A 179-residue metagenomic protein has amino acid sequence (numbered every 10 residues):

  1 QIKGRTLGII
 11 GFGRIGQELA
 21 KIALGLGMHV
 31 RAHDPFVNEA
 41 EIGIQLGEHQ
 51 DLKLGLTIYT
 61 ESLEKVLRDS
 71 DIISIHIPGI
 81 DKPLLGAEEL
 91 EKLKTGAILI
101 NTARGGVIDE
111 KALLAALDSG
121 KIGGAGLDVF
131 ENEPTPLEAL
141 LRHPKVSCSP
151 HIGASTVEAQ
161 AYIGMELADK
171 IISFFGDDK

Functional and structural regions predicted by a protein language model:
Q1-E18: Glycine-rich NAD(P)-binding loop of Rossmann-like domains
R5, G27, D69-S70, G96-A97 (+1 more regions): Short, well-ordered alpha-helix to beta-strand connector turns
E18, I22, K170: Rossmann-fold NAD(P)-dependent oxidoreductase module
I22-A23, L93: Aromatic pocket-lining residues of Rossmann-like dinucleotide-binding sites
L26, A116, G120, K170 (+1 more regions): Change "in soluble alpha/beta enzymes" to "in soluble alpha/beta proteins
V30-H33: Short beta-strand "acidic-cap" motif of Rossmann-like dinucleotide-binding folds
P35-A139: Rossmann-like adenosine-cofactor binding region
E48-D51, V129-K179: C-terminal helix-to-coil terminal segments
